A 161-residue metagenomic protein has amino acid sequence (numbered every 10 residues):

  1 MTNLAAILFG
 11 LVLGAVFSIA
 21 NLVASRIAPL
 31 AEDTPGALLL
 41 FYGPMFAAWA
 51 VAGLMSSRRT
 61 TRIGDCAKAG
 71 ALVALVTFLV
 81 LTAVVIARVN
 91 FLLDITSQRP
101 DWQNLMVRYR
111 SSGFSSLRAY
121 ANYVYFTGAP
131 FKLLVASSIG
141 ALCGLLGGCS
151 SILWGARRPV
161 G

Functional and structural regions predicted by a protein language model:
M1-L13, G144-V160: Cytosolic juxtamembrane helix and N-cap/initiation of the first transmembrane helix
M1-M55: Transmembrane alpha-helical insertion/packing segments
A6-L13, D65-A74, A136: Alpha-helical transmembrane segments of multi-pass membrane proteins, especially transporters and channels
L13, F17-N21, M45, T77-L81 (+4 more regions): Alpha-helical transmembrane segments of multipass membrane proteins
A50-C66, G148-G161: Cytoplasmic membrane-interface segments at the C-terminal ends of transmembrane helices
S56-V80, V84: Loop-to-transmembrane helix junctions at the membrane interface
L81-Y109: Functional transmembrane-helix hotspots
Y109-G144: Hydrophobic alpha-helical transmembrane segments
